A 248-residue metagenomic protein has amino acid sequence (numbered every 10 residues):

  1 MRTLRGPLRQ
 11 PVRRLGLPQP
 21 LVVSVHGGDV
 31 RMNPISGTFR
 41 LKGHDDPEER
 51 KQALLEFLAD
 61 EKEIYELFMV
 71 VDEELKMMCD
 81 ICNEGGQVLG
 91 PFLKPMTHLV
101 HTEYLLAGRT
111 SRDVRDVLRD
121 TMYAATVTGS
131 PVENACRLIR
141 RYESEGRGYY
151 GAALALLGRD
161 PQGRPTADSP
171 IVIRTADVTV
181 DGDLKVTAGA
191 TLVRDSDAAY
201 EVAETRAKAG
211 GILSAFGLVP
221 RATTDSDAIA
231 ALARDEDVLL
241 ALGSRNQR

Functional and structural regions predicted by a protein language model:
M1-L21, L67, E74, I81 (+3 more regions): Active-site pocket-lining segments that scaffold enzyme catalytic pockets across diverse folds
M1-T3, Q10-V12, P47-E49, T128-G129 (+2 more regions): A short linear-motif detector with a strong N-terminal bias
T3-G6, G16, M32-P34, M69-V71 (+2 more regions): General beta-strand structural signal in soluble alpha/beta enzymes
R5-L8, K51-L54, L138-I139, R159-Q162: Short secondary-structure boundary micro-motifs
Q10, L17, E61, Y65 (+3 more regions): Generic amphipathic alpha-helical segments used as scaffolds and interaction surfaces in large, multi-domain proteins
Q10-V12, P20, L55-A59, Y65-E66 (+2 more regions): Generic recognition of flexible, low-complexity loop/linker segments
P20-L21, G28, Y104-N246: Conserved hydrophobic core element of enzyme catalytic domains
S24-L99, T179-L232: Cytosolic ligand/metal-binding cores
